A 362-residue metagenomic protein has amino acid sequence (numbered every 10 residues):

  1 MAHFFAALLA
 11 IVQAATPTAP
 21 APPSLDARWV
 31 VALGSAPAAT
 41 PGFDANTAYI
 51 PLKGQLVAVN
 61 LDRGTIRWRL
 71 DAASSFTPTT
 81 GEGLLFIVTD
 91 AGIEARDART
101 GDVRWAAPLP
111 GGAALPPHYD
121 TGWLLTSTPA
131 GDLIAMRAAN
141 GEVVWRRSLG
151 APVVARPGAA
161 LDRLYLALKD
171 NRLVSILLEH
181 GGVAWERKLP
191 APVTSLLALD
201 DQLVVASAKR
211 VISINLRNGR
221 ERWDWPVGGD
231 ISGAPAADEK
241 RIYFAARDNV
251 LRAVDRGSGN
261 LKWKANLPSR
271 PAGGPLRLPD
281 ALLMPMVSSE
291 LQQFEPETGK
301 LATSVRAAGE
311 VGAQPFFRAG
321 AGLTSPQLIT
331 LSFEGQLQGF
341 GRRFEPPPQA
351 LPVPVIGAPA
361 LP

Functional and structural regions predicted by a protein language model:
A2-P23, E345-P362: Sequence/structural signature of beta-propeller modules and their immediately flanking N-terminal secretory/stalk
T16-A36, T65: A short helix->beta-strand "capping" segment at the edge of beta-propeller domains
R28, T65-W68, D102-W105, E142-W145 (+5 more regions): A structural motif specific to WD40 beta-propellers
G34-Q55, L70-E94, A107-I134, R147-V174 (+6 more regions): Repeat-blade elements of multi-bladed beta-propeller folds
V57, G64-T65, E94, D102 (+8 more regions): Short, surface-exposed beta-strand-loop junctions and turns on beta-sheet-rich folds
N60-R63, D97-G101, R137-N140, L177-G181 (+4 more regions): Short loop/turn segments that connect beta-strands within beta-propeller blades
A308: Active-site glycine/GP-rich loop and adjacent strand/helix microenvironment that borders small-molecule binding pockets
